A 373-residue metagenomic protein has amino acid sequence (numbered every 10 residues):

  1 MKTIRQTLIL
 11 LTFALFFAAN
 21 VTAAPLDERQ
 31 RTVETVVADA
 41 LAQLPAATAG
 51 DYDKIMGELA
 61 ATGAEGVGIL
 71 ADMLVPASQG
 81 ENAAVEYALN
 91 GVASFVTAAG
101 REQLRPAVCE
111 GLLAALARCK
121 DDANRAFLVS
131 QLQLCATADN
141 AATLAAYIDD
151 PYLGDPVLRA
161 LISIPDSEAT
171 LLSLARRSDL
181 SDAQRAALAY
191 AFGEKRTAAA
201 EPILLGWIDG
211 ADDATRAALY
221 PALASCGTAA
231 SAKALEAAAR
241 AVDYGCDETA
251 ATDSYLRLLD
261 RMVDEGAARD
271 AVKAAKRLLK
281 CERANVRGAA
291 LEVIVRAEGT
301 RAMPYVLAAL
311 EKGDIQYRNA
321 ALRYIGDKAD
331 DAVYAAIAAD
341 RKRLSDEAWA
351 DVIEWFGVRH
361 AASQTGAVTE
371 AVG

Functional and structural regions predicted by a protein language model:
M1-I9: Bacterial N-terminal signal peptides that target proteins for export
L8-A19: Bacterial N-terminal signal peptides
V21-P25: Boundary at the C-terminal end of the N-terminal hydrophobic targeting segment
D27-A42, A64-P76, A98-L116, A126 (+13 more regions): Amphipathic alpha-helical scaffolding segments comprising HEAT/armadillo-like alpha-solenoid repeats
A47-Y52, G80-Y87, K120-F127, Y152-P156 (+6 more regions): Positions within the helices of HEAT/ARM-like alpha-solenoid repeats
T48-Y87: N-terminal, post-signal-peptide region of Sec/Tat-exported proteins
E58-A61, Y87-F95, Q131-L134, A160-S163 (+12 more regions): Core register positions within helices of long alpha-helical scaffolds
